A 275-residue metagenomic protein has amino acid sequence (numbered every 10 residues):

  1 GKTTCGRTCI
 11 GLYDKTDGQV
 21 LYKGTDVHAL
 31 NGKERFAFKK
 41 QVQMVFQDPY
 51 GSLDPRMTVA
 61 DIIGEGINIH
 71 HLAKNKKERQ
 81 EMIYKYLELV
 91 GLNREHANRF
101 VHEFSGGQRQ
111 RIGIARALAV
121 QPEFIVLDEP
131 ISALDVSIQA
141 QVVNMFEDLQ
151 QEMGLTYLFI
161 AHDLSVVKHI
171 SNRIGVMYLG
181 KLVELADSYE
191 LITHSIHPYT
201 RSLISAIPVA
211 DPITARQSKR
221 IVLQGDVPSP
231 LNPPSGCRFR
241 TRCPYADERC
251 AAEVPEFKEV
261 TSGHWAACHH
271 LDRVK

Functional and structural regions predicted by a protein language model:
I10: Helix-to-loop junction immediately C-terminal to a conserved catalytic motif
G18-D26, F38: Conserved ABC transporter NBD signature motif
D26, K77-E95, I204-S205: Conserved ABC ATPase "signature" region
F100-F104, Q108: Conserved ABC ATPase signature
Q121: Conserved catalytic motifs of ABC-family nucleotide-binding domains
L134, I138-R216: P-loop NTP-binding/switch modules centered on Walker-like glycine-rich loops
D187-K275: Short catalytic/signature loops enriched in Gly
